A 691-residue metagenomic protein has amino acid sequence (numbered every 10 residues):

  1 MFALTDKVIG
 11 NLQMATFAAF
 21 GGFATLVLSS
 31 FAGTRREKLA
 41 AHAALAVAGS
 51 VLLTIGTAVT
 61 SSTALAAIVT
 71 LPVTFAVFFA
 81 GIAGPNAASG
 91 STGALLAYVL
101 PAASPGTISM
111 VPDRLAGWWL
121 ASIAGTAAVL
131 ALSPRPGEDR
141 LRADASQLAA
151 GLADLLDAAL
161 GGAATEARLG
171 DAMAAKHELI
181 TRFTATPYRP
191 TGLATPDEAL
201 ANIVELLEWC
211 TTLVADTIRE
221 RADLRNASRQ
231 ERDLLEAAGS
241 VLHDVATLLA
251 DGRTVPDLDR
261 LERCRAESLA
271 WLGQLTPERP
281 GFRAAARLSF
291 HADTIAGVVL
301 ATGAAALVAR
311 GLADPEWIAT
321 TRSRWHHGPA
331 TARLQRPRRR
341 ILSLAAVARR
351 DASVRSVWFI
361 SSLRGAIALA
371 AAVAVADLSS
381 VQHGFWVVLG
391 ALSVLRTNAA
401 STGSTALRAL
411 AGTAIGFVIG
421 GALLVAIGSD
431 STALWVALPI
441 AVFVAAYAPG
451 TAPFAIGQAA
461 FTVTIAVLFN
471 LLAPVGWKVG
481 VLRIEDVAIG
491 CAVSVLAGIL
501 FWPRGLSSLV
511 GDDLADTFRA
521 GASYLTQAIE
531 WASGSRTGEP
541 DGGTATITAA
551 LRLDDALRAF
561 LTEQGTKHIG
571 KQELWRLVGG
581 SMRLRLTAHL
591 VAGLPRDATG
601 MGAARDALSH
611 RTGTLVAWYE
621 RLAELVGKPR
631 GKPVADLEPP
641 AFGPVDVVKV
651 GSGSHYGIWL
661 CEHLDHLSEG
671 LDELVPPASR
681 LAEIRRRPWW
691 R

Functional and structural regions predicted by a protein language model:
M1-A128, L132-S133, G303-A459, I465 (+8 more regions): Alpha-helical transmembrane segments and their membrane-interface boundaries that form or gate the permeation pathway
L4, V8, S30-F31, L132-A370 (+4 more regions): Long, hydrophobic alpha-helical segments that serve as membrane-spanning/inserting helices
A497: Active-site acid/base region of carbohydrate-active enzymes
G579: Active-site-adjacent mobile loop/cap segments within catalytic or ligand-binding domains
